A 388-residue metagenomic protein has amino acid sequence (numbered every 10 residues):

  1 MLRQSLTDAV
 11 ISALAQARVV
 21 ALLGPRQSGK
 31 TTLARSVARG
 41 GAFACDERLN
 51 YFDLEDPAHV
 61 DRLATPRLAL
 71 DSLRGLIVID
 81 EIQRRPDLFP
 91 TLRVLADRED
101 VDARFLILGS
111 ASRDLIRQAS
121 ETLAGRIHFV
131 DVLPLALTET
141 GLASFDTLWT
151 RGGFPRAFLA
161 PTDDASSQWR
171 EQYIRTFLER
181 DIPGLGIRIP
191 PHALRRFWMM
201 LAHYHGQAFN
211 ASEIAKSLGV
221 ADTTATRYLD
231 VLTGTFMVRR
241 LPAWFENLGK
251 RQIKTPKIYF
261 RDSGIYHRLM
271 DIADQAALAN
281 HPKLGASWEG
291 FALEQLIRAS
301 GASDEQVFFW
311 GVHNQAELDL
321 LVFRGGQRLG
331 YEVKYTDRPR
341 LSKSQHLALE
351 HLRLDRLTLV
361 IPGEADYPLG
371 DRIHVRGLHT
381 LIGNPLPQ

Functional and structural regions predicted by a protein language model:
M1-L14: Pre-Walker A adenine-sensing motif
L22: Hydrophobic anchor at the beta1->P-loop junction of P-loop NTPases
P25: P-loop (Walker A) phosphate-binding loop of NTP-binding proteins
T31: Walker A/P-loop
D61-L106: Conserved nucleotide-sensing/catalytic segment adjacent to the nucleotide-binding pocket in NTP-handling enzymes
R113-H128, S144: Short regulatory helix/loop adjacent to the ATP-binding pocket of P-loop NTPases
D163-Q327: Accessory nucleic acid-recognition modules appended to NTPase machines
E364-Q388: Domain-level recognition of nuclease-like catalytic cores that cleave nucleotide substrates
